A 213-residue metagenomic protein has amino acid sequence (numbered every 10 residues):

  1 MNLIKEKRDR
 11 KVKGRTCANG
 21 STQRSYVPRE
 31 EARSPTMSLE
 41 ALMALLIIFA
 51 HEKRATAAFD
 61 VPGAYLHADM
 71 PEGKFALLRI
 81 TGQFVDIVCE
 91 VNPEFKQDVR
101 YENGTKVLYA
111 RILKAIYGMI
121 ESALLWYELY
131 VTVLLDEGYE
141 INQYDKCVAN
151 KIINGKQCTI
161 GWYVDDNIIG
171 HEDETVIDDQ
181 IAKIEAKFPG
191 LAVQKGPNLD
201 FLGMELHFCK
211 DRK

Functional and structural regions predicted by a protein language model:
M1-K213: Long, low-complexity, charge-biased intrinsically disordered regions
